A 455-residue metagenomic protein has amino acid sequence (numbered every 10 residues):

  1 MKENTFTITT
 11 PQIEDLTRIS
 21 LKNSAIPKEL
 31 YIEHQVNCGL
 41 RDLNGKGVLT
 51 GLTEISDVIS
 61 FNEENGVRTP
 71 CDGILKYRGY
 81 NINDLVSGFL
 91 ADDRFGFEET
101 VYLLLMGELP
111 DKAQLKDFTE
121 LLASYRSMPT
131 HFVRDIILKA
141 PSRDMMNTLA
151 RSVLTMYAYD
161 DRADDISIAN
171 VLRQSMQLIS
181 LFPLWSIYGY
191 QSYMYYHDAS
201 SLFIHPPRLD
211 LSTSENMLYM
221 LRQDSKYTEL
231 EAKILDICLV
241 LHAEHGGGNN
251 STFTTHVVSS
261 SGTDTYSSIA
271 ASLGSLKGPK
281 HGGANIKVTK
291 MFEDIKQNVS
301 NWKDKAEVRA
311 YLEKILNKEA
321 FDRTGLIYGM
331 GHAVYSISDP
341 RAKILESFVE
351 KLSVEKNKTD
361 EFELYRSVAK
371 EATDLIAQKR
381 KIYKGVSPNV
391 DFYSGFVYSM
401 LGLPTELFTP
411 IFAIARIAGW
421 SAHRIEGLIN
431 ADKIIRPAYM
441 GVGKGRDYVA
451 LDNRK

Functional and structural regions predicted by a protein language model:
K2-K455: Non-transmembrane, aqueous-exposed alpha-helical and coiled segments at domain scale
